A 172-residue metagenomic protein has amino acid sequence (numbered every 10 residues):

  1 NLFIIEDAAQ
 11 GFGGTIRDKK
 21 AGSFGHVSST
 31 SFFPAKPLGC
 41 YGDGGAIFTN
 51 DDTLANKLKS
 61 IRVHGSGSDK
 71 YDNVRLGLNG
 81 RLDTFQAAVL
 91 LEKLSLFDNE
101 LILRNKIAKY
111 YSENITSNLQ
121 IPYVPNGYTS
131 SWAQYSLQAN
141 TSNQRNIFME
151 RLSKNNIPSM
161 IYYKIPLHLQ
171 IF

Functional and structural regions predicted by a protein language model:
N1-L2: A short helix->loop->beta-strand "cap" motif at the edges of active sites that frequently abuts
I5, A35, G42, G80-D83 (+1 more regions): Residue-level micro-sites within transmembrane alpha helices that shape and flank functional polar/acidic positions
I5-G39, D69-D72: Conserved active-site segment immediately N-terminal to the catalytic lysine that forms the internal aldimine
T15, N50-F172: PLP-dependent aminotransferase class I/II
S23-S60, A87: Active-site PLP attachment segment
